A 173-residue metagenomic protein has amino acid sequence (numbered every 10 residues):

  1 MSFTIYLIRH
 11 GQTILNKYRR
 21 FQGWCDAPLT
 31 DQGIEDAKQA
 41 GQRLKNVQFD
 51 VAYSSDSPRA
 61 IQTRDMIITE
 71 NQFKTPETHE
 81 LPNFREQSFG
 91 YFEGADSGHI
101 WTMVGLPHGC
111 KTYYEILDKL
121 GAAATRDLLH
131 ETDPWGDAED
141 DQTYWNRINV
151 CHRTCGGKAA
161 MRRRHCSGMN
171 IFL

Functional and structural regions predicted by a protein language model:
M1-D50, Q62-D65, E70-F73: An N-terminal RHG(E/S)-centered segment typical of histidine phosphatases
S2, I61, N146-L173: Active-site-adjacent alpha-helix immediately C-terminal to a catalytic or transition-state-stabilizing loop
Q12-I14, P58-R59, R85-E86, N170-L173: Short, solvent-exposed loop/turn segments at secondary-structure junctions
P28-Q32, S55, W135-T143: Short, surface-exposed alpha-helical recognition segments that flank or form part of ligand/macromolecule-binding
I34, S57, Y114, D141-N149: Amphipathic, non-transmembrane alpha-helical scaffold segments
G41-Y114: Phosphate-coordination/substrate-recognition cap region in phosphate-metabolizing enzymes
H108-T143: Short glycine/proline- and acidic residue-enriched helix-loop micro-motifs that form flexible lids or anion-recognition
